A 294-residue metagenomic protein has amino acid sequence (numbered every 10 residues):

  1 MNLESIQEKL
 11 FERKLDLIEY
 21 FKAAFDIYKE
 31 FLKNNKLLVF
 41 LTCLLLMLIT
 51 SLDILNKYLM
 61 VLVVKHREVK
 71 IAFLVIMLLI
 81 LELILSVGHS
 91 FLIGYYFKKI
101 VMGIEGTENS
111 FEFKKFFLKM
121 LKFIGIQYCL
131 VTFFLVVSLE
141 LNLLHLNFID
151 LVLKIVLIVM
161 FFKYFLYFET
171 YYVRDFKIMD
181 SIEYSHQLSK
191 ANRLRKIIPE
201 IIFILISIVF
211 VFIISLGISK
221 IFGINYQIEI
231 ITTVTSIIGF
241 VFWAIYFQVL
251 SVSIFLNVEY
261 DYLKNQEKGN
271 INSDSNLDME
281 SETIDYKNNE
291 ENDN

Functional and structural regions predicted by a protein language model:
N2-F11, L62-V64, V69, L92-T107 (+3 more regions): Juxtamembrane transition segments at transmembrane-helix termini in multipass membrane proteins
R13-M47, F111-F134, V159-V211: Interfacial aromatic "cap" segments that immediately flank transmembrane helices in multipass membrane proteins
L17-Y28, V64-L78, L92-V101, H145-K154 (+2 more regions): Hydrophobic alpha-helical transmembrane segments
L38-M60, I76-S90, K122-F161, I197-G223 (+1 more regions): Hydrophobic alpha-helical transmembrane segments in multi-pass membrane proteins
L83-Y128: Hydrophobic alpha-helical segments and helix pairs
